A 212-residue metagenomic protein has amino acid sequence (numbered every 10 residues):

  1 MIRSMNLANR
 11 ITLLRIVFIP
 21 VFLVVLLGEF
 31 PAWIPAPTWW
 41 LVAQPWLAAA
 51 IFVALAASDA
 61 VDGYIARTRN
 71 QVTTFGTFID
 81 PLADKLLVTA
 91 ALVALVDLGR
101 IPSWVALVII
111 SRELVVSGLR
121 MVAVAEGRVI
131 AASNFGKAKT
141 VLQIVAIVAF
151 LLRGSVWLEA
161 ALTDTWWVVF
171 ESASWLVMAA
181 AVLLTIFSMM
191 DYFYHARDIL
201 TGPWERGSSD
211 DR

Functional and structural regions predicted by a protein language model:
M1-R212: Alpha-helical transmembrane bundles and membrane-interface segments of multipass inner-membrane proteins
